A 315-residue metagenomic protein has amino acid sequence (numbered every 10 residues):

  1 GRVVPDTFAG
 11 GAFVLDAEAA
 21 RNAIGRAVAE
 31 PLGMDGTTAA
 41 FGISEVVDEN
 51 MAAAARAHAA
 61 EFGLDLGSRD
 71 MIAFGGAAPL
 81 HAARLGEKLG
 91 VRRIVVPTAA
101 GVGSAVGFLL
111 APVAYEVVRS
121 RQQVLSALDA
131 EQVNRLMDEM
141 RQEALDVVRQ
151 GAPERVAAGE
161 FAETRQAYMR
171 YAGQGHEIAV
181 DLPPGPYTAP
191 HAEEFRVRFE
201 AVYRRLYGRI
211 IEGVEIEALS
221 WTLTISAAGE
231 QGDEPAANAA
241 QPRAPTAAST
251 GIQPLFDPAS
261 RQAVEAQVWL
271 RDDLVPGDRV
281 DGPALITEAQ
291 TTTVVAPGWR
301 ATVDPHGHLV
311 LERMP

Functional and structural regions predicted by a protein language model:
G1-G67, A73-P315: C-terminal, non-catalytic interaction/recognition modules in large multi-subunit enzymes and RNPs
